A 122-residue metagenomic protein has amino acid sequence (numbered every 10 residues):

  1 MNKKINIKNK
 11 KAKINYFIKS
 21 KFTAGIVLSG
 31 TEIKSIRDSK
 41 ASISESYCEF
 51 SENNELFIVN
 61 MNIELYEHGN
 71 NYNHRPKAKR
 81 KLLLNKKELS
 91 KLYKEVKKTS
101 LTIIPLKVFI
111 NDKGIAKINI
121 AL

Functional and structural regions predicted by a protein language model:
M1-T31: Intrinsically disordered, Lys/Arg-rich N-terminal extensions and targeting peptides of nucleic-acid-associated proteins
G25, Y47-E49, K107: Short, surface-exposed charged micro-motifs
I26-L28, S42, D112, A116: Short coil-to-beta-strand transition motifs
G30, F50-E52, N60, I120-L122: Flexible glycine-/small-residue-rich
K34, S42, I63-Y66: Short, surface-exposed beta-strand-loop junctions and turns on beta-sheet-rich folds
A41-I58: Short, well-structured hydrophobic secondary-structure segments
N53-L92: Helix-adjacent hinge/juxtasegments
N85-A121: Beta-rich strand-turn-strand
